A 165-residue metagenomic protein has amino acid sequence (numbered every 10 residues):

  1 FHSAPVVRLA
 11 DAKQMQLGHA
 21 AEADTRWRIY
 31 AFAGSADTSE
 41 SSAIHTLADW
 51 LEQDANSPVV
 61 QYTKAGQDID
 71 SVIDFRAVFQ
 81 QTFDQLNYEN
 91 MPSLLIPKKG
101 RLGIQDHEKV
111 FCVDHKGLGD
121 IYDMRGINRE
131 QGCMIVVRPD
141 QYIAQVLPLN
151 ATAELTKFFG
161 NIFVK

Functional and structural regions predicted by a protein language model:
F1-K165: Helical substrate-recognition/capping region of FAD-dependent monooxygenase/halogenase enzymes
